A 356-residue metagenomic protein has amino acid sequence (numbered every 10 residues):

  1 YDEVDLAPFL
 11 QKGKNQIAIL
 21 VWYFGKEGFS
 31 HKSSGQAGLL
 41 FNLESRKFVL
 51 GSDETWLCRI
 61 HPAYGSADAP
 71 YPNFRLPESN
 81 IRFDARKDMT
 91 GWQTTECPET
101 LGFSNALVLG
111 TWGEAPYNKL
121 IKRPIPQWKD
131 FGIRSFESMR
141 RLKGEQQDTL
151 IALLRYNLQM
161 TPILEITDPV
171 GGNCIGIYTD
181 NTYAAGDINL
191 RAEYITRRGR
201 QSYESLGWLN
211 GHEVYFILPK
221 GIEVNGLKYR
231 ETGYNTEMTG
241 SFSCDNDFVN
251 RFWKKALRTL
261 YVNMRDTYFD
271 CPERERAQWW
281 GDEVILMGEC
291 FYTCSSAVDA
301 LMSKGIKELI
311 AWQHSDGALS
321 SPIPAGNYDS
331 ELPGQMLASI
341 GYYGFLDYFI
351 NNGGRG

Functional and structural regions predicted by a protein language model:
Y1-E273, D282, A297-L309, S315-D329 (+1 more regions): Extracellular/oxidizing-compartment recognition motifs
A192-I195, G199, S339-Y342, F349: A broadly structural signal marking compact, well-ordered functional cores that mediate small-ligand/cofactor/substrate
E204, R276, Y348: Short, flexible active-site loop motifs that bind/organize anionic cofactors or intermediates
D245, S330-G334, I350: Alpha-helix N-cap/helix-initiation motif
R274-D282, L332-I340: Aromatic- and histidine-enriched alpha-helix N-cap/loop-to-helix transition segments that scaffold the rims
I285-S296, I340-R355: Well-ordered alpha-helical scaffold segments within catalytic/enzyme domains
L286-M287, P324-L337: Carbohydrate-active catalytic/glycan-binding domains of CAZyme proteins, especially the secreted or lumenal ectodomains
G288-F291, K307, A311: Generic alpha-helical structural context detector
